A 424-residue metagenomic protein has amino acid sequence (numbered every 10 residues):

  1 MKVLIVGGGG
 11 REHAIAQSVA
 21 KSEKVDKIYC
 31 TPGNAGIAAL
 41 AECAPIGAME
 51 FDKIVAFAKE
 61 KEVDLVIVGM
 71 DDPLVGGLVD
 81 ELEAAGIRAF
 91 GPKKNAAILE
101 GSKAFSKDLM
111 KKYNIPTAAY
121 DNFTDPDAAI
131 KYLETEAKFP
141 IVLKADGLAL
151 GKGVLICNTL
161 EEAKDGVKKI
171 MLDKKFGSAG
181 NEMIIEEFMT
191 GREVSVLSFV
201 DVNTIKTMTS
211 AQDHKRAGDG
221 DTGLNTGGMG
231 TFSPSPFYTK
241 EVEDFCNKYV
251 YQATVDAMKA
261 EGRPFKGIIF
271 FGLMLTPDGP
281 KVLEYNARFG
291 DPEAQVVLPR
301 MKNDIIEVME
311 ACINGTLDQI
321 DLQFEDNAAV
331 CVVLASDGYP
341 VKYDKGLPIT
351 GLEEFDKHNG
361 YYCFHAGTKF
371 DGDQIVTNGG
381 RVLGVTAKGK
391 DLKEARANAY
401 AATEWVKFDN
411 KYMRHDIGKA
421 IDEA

Functional and structural regions predicted by a protein language model:
M1-K94: ATP-binding N-terminal substructure of ATP-dependent carboxylate-amine bond-forming enzymes
L4-I5, E100-E182, Q212, P236 (+1 more regions): Active-site nucleotide/adenylate-binding loops and adjacent lid/helix of ATP-dependent enzymes
A20-K21, G36-A38, F90, K112-N114 (+12 more regions): Solvent-exposed alpha-helices and their adjacent loops that cap or buttress functional pockets in soluble metabolic
A38-A41, V55, I98-A104, G218-D219 (+1 more regions): Short, charged, surface-exposed secondary-structure boundary motifs
V154-A294: Internal nucleotide-binding/catalytic subdomain
C246-I269, N286-H358, D371: Active-site "cap" helix and flanking loop/linker of ATP-utilizing ligase/carboxylase catalytic domains
T368-G372, V376-A424: Generic C-terminus detector
